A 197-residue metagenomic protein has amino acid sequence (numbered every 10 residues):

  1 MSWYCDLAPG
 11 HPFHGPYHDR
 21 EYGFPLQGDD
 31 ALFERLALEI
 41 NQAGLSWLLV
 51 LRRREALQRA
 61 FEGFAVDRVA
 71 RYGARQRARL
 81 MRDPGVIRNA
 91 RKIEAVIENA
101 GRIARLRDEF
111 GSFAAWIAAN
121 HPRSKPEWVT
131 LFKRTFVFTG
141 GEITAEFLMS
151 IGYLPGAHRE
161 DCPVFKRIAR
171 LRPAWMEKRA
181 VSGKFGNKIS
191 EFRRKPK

Functional and structural regions predicted by a protein language model:
M1-F185, I189-F192: HhH-family (HhH-GPD) DNA N-glycosylase catalytic core used in base-excision repair
